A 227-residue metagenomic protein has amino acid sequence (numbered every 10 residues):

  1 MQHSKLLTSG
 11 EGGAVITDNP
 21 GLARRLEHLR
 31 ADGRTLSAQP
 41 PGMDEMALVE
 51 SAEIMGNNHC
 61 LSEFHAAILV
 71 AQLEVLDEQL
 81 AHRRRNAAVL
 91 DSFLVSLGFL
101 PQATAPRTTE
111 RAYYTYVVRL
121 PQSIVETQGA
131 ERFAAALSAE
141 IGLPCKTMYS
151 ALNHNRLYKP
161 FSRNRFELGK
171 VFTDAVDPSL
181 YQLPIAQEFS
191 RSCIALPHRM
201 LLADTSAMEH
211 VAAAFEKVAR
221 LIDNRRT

Functional and structural regions predicted by a protein language model:
M1-T115: Active-site region of PLP-dependent enzymes
T17, V118-Q122, H198: Short beta-strand-to-loop capping motifs
L22-R25, Q79, Q128-F133, A207-H210: Short amphipathic alpha-helical coupling segments at ligand-binding clamshell hinges and other catalytic/signaling
G33-R34, A135-C145, F215-D223: A common structural junction motif
S37-G42, T147-A151, N224-T227: A short, aromatic/hydrophobic, helix- or strand-capping loop or linear motif that either lines the entrance/gate
Q102-L180: Conserved PLP-binding catalytic core of the aspartate aminotransferase-like
V125-E126, P160-T227: PLP-dependent enzyme catalytic core of the Aspartate aminotransferase-like
